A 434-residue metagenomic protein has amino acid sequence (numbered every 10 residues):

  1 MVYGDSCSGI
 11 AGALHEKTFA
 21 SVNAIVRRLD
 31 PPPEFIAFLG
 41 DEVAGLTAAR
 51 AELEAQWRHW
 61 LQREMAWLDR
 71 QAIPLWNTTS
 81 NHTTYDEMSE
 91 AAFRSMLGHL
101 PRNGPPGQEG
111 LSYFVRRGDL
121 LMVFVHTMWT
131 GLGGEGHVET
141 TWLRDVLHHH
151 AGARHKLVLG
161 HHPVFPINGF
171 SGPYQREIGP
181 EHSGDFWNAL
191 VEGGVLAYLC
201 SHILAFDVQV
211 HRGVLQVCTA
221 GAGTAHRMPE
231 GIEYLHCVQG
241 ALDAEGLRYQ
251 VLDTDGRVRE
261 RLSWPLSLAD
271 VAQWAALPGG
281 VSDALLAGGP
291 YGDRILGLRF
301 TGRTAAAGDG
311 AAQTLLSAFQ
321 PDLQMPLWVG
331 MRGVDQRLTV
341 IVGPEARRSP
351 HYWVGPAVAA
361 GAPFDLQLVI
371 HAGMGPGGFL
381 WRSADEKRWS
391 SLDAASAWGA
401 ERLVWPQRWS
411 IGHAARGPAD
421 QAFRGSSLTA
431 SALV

Functional and structural regions predicted by a protein language model:
M1-E54, I167: N-terminal active-site segment of His-dependent metallophosphoesterases
T47-H155, P173-A197, A205-D243, Q250: Extended active-site neighborhood of metal-dependent phosphoesterases/phosphodiesterases
A241-I295, F379: A short C-terminal boundary segment appended to hydrolase-like catalytic domains
G289-A306, M325-W328, F364, L428-A432: A carbohydrate-recognition surface predominantly in extracellular/luminal proteins
F300, A362-A372, G378-F379: Short tryptophan-centered beta-strand motifs in secreted/extracellular beta-sheet-rich domains of glycan-recognition
L316-I341: Glycan-recognition/cleft segments
V342-D365: Short, aromatic/His-centered strand-loop micro-motif at the edge of beta-sheets
W389-S427: Flexible glycan-contacting loops in extracellular carbohydrate-active proteins
